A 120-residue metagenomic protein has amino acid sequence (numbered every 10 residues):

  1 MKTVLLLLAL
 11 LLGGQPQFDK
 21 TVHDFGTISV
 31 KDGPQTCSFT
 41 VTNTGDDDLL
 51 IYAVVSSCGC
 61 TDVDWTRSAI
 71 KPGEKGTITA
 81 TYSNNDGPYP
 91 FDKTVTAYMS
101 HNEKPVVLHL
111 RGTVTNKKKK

Functional and structural regions predicted by a protein language model:
T3-L12: Sec-dependent N-terminal signal peptides
L12-T44, K117-K120: Beta-sheet-dominated interaction scaffolds and their linkers
V30-D32, P72, G87: Surface-exposed loops/turns
Q35-C37, L50, G76, F91 (+1 more regions): Hydrophobic core residues within well-ordered beta-strands of beta-rich domains
T40-N43, Y82, A97, G112: Hydrophobic beta-strand positions in extracellular immunoglobulin-like domains
D46-T77: Surface-exposed binding patches on compact interaction domains or structured appendages
I78-D86: Short, hydrophobic beta-strand segments
G87-K117: Terminal connector regions
